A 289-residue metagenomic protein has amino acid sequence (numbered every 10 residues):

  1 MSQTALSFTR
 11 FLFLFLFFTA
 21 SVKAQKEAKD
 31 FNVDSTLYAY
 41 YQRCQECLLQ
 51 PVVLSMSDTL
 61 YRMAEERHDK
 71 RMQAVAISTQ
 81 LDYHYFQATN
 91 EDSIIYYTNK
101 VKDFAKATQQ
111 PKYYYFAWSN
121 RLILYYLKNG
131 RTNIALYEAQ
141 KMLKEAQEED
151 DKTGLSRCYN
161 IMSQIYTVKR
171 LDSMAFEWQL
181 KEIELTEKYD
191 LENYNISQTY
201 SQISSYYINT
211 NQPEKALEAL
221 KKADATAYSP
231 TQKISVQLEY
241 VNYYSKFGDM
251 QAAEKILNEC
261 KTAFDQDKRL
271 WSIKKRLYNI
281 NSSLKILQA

Functional and structural regions predicted by a protein language model:
M1-S2: N-terminal hydrophobic targeting signals that begin at the initiator methionine
A5-L14: Sec-dependent signal peptide recognition, specifically the positively charged N-region followed immediately by
L14-K23: Hydrophobic h-region of N-terminal signal peptides that target proteins for export in Gram-negative bacteria
V22-A289: A "functional boundary" signal
